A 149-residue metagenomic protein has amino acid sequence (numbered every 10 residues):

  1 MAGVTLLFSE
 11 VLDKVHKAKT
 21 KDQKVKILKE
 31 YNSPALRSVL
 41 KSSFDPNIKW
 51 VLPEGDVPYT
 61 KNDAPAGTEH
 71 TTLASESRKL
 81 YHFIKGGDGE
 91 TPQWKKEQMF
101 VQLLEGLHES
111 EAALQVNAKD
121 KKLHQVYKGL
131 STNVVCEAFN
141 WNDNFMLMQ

Functional and structural regions predicted by a protein language model:
M1-Q149: N-terminal nucleic-acid-engaging modules of covalent nucleotidyltransferase systems
